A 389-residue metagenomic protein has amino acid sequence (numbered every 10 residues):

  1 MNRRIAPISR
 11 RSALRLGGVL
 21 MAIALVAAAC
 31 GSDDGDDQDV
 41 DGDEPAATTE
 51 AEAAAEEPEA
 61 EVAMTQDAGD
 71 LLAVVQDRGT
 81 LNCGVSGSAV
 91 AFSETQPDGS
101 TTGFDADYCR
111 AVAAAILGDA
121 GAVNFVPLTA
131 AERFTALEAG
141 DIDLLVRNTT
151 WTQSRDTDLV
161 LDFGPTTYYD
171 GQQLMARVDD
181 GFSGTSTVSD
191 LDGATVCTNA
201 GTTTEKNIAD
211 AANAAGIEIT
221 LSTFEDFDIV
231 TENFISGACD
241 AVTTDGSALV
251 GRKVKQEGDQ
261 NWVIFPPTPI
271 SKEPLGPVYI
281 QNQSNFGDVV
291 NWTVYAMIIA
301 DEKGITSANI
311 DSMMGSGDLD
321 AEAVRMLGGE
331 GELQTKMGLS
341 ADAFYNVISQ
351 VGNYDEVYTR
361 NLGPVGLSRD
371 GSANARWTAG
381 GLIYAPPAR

Functional and structural regions predicted by a protein language model:
A24-A29: C-terminal motif of bacterial Sec signal peptides marking the signal peptidase cleavage site
G31-G42: Bacterial lipoprotein signal-peptidase II cleavage site
G42-V62: Extracellular mucin-like PTS domains
A60-A63, A114-I116, V178-F182, T195 (+3 more regions): Extended ligand-binding regions for polar small-molecule ligands
M64-L145, L339, R376, G380: Extracytoplasmic small-molecule ligand-binding "clamshell" domains of the periplasmic binding protein/Venus flytrap
A68, V123-T135, S183-G184, L221-S236: Short helix-initiation/N-cap motifs at beta->coil->alpha
N82-A91, T101-I116, T150, D170-E232 (+1 more regions): Bilobed "Venus flytrap"/periplasmic-binding protein-like clamshell domains and structurally analogous long
R110, A114, A122-D190, S247-I270 (+1 more regions): Acidic, polar ligand-binding/catalytic clefts
